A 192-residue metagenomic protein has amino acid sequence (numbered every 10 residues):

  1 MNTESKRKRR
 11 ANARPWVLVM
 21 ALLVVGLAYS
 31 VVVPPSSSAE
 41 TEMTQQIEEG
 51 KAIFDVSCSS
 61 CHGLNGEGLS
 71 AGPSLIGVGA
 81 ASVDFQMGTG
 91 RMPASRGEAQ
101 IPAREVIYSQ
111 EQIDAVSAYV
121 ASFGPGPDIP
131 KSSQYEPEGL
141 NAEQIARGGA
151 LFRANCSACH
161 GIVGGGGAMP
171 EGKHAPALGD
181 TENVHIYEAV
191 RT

Functional and structural regions predicted by a protein language model:
M1-Q46: N-terminal export/targeting leaders of redox proteins
N2, V32-T41, G63, R91-E105: Sequence context of c-type cytochrome heme-c attachment sites
S30-A52, L69, P125-L151, E171: Electrostatic cytochrome c docking/interface patches
S38-P73, G77-F85, G90: Extracytoplasmic low-complexity, Pro/Thr/Ser/Ala/Gly-rich segments that lie immediately after a secretion/anchoring
T44-S60, D84, N141-V163, Y187-E188: Sequence/structural segment immediately N-terminal to covalent heme-attachment motifs in c-type and related
D55, C61-E67, G79-A80, G88 (+4 more regions): Detector for the c-type heme attachment site
I76-G124, G172-T192: Extracytoplasmic electron-transfer domains, predominantly the class I c-type cytochrome c fold
P130-S132, P137, H160, M169-G172 (+1 more regions): Short, intrinsically disordered, charge-balanced linker/junction segments flanking boundaries in proteins
